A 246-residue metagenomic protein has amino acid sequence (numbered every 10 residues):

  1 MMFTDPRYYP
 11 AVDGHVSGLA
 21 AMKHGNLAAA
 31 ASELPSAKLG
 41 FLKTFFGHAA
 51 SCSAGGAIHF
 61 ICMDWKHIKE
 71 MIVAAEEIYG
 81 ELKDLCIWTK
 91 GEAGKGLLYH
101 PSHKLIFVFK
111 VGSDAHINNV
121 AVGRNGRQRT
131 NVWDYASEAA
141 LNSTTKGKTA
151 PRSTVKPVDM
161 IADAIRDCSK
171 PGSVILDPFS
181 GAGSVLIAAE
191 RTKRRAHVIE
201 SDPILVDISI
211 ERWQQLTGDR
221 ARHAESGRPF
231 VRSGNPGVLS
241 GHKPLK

Functional and structural regions predicted by a protein language model:
M1-V206: Core catalytic lobe of class I
I210-K246: S-adenosyl-L-methionine
